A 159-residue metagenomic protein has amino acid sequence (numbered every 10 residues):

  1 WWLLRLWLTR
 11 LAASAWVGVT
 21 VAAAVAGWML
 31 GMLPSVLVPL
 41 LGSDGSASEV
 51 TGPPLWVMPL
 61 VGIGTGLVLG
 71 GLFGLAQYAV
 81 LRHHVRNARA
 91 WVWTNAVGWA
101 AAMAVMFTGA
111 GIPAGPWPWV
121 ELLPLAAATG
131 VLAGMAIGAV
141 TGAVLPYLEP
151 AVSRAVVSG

Functional and structural regions predicted by a protein language model:
W1-G159: Juxtamembrane/disordered regions of integral membrane proteins
